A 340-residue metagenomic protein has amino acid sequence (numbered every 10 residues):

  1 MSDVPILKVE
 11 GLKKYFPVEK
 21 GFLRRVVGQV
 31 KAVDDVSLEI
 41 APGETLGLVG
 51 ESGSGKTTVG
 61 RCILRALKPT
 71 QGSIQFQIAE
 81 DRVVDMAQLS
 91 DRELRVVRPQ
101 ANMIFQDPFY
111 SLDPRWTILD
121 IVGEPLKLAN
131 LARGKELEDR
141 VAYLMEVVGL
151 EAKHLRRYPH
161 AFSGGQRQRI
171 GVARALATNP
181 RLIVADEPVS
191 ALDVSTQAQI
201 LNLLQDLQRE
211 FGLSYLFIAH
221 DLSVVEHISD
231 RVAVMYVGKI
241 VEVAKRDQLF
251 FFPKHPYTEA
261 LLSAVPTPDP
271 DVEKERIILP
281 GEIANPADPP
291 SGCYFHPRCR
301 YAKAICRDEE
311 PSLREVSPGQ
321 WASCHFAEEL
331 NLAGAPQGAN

Functional and structural regions predicted by a protein language model:
D3-P5, E19-R24, Q29, V83 (+1 more regions): Short catalytic/signature loops enriched in Gly
S73-V96, R133: ABC ATPase NBD Q-loop/coupling interface
D81-V83, K135-K153, L262: Conserved ABC ATPase "signature" region
D107, P114-K127: Q-loop/switch helix immediately C-terminal to the Walker
Y158-F162, Q166: Conserved ABC ATPase signature
A177-R181: A short, proline-enriched helix->beta-strand linker immediately N-terminal to the Walker B motif in ABC-type P-loop
V184, P188, L192-K274: P-loop NTP-binding/switch modules centered on Walker-like glycine-rich loops
